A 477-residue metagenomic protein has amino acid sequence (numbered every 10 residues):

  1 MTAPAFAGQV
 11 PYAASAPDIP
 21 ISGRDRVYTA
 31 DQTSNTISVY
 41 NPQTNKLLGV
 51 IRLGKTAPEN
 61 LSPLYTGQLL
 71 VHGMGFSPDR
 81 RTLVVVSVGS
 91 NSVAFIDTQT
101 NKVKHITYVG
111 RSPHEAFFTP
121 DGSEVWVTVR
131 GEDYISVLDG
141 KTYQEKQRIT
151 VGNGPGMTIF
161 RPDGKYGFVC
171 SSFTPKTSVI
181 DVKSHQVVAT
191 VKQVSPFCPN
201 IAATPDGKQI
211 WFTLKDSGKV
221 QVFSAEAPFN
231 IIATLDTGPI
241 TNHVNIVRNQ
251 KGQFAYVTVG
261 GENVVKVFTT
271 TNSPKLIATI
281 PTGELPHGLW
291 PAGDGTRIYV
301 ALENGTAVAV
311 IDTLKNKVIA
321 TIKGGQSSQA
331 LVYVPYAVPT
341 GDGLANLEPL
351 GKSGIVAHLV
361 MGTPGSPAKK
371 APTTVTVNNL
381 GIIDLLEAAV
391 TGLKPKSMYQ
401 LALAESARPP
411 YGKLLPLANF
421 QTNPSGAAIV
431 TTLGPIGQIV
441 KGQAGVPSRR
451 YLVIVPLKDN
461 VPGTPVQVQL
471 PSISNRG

Functional and structural regions predicted by a protein language model:
M1-K370, G381, S397, G412-P416 (+2 more regions): Predominantly soluble domains enriched in secretory-pathway, periplasmic, or organellar proteins
T340-G477: N-terminal targeting/export leaders
